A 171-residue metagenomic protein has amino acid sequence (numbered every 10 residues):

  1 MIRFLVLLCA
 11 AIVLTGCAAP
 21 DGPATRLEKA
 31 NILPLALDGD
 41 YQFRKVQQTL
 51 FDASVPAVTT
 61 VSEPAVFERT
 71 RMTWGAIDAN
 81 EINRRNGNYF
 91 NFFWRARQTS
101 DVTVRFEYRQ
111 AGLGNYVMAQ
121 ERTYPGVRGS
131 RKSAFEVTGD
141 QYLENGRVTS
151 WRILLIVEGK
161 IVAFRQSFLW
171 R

Functional and structural regions predicted by a protein language model:
M1-C17: Sec-dependent bacterial lipoprotein signal peptides
G16-P34: Bacterial Sec signal peptide processing site at the extreme N-terminus
D38-W74: Post-signal-peptide N-terminal segment of Sec-exported extracytoplasmic proteins
T59-A96, K132-V137: Contiguous beta-strand segments within globular domains
V104-F106, R147-V157: Short, aromatic- and glycine-rich surface loops/edge beta-strands on solvent-exposed regions
T123-R131: Short proline/glycine- and polar residue-rich coil/turn motifs
F135-G146: Short, hydrophobic beta-strand segments
K160-R171: Short beta-strand elements
